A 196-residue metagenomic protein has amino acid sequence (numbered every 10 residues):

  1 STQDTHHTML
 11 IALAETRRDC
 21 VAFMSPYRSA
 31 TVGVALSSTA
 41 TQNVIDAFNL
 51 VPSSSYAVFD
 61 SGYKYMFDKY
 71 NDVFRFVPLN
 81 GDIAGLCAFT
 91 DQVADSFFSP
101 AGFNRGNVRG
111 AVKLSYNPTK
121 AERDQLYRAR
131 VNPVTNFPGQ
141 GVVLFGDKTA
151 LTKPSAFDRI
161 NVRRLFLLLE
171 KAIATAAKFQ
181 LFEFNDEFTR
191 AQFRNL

Functional and structural regions predicted by a protein language model:
S1-L196: Structured, hydrophobic secondary-structure cores that serve as assembly/anchoring elements
